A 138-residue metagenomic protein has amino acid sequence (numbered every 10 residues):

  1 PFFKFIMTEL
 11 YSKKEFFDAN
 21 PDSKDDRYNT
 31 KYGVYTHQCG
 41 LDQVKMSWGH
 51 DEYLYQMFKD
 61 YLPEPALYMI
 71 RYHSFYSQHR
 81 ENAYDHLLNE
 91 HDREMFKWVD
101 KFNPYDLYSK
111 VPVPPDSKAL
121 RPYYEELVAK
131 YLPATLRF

Functional and structural regions predicted by a protein language model:
P1-K118: Divalent metal-dependent catalytic cores for phosphoryl transfer on phosphate-bearing substrates
A119-F138: C-terminal helix/juxtamembrane-tail motif
